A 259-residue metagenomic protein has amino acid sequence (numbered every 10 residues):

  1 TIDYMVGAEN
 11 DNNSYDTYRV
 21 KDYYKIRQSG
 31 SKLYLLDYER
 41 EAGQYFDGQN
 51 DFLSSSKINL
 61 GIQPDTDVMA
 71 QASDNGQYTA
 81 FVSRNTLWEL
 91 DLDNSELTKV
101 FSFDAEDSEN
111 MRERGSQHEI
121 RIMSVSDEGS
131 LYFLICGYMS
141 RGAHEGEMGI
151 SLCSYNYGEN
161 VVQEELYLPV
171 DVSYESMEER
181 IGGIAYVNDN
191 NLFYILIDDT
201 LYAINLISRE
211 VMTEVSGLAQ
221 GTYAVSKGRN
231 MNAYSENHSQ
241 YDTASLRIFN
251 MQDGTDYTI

Functional and structural regions predicted by a protein language model:
I2-A8, L134-M139: Generic short beta-strand segments
N12-V68, G158-S173: Short beta-strand edge/turn micro-motifs at domain boundaries
T17-Y23, H118, M148, T243-A244: Short, surface-exposed coil-to-beta transition loops
E39, A80-R84, F133-R141, G183-N190 (+3 more regions): Beta-strand C-termini and the immediately following turn/loop, strongest in propeller blades
F46, V82-L92, I135-N156, L196-N205 (+1 more regions): Structural motif
S54-I62, T98-F101, E106-E113, Q163-E175 (+2 more regions): A short beta-strand motif characteristic of beta-propeller blades
I58-L87: Beta-strand-rich domains and repeat architectures in extracellular enzymes and scaffolds, especially beta-propellers
P64-Q71, E109-S126, S173-A185, G217-R229: Repeated scaffold domains used in trafficking and secretory/extracellular systems, primarily beta-propellers
